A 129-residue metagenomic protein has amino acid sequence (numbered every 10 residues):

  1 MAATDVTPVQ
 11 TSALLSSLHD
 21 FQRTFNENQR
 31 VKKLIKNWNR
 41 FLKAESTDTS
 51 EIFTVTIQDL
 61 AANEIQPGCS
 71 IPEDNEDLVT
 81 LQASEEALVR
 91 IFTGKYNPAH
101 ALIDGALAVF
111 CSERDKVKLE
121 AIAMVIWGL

Functional and structural regions predicted by a protein language model:
A2-L129: Feature captures hydrophobic
